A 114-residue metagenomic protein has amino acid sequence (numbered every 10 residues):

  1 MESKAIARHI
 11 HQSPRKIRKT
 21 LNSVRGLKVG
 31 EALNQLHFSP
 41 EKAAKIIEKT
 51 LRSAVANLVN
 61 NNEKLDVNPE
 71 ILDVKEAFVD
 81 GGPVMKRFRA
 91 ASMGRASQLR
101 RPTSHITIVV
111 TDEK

Functional and structural regions predicted by a protein language model:
M1-V79, S104-K114: Ribosome large-subunit tunnel/peptidyl-transferase-proximal elements
G82-K114: Strongly charged
